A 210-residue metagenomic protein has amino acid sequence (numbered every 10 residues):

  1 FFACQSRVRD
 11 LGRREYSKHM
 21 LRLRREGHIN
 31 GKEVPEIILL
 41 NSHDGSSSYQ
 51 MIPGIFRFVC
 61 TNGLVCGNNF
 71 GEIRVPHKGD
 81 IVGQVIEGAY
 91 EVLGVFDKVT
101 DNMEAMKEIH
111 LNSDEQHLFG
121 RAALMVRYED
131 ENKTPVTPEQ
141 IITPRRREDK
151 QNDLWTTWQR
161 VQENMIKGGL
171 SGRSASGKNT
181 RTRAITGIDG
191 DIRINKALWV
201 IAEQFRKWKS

Functional and structural regions predicted by a protein language model:
Q5-R14, M20-S210: Intrinsically disordered, low-complexity regions enriched in serine/threonine
